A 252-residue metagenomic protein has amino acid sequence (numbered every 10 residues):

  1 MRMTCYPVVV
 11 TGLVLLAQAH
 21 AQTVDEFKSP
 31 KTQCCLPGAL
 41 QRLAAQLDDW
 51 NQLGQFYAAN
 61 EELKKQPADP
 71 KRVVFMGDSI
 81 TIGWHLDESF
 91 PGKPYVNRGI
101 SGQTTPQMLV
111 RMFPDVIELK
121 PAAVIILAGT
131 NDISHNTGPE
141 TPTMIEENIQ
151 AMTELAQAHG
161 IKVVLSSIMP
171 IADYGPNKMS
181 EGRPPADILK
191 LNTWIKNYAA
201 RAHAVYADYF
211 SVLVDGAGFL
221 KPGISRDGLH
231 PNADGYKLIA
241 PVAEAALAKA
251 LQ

Functional and structural regions predicted by a protein language model:
M1-V74, I82, L86, L119 (+2 more regions): N-terminal secretory targeting modules
V74-M76, V96: Conserved beta-strand elements of the Class I
M76-G77, S166: Short hydrophobic segments within beta-strands
S79, I100, T130-N131: Active-site metal-binding loops of divalent metal-dependent hydrolases
T81-D87, T104-Q107: Short, solvent-exposed loop/turn elements at domain surfaces
E88-P94, L109-Q252: Alpha-helical cap/lid subdomain in secreted, periplasmic, or secretory-pathway luminal O-acyl-processing enzymes
P94-Q107: A short beta-strand-loop structural module common to alpha/beta enzyme folds
